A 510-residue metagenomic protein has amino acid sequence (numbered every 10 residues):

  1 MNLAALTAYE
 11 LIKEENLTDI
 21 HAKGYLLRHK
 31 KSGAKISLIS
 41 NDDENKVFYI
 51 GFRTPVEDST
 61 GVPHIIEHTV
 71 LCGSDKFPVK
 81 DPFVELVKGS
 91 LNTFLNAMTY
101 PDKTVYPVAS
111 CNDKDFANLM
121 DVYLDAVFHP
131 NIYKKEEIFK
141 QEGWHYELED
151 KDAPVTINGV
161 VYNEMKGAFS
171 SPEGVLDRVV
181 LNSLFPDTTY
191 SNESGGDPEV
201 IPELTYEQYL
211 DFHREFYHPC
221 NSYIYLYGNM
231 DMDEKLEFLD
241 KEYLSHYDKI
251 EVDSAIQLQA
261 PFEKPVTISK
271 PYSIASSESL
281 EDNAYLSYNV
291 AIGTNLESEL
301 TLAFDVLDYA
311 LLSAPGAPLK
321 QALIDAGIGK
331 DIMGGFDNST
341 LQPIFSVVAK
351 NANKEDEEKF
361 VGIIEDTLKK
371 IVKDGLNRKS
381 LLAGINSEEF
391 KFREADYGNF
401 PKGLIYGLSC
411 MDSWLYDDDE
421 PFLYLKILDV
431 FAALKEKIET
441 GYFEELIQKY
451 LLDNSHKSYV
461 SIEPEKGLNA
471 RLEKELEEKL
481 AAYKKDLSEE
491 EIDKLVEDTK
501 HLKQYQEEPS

Functional and structural regions predicted by a protein language model:
M1-D43: N- or domain-start disorder-to-order transition segments that initiate the globular core
N2-T7, P55, T69, G73-K76 (+5 more regions): Charge-rich, well-structured scaffold segments of protease-associated domains
K23-K30, V266-S277: Short acidic-hydrophobic surface loop/beta-edge motif
S37-I39, Y49-G51, P107: Short, conserved beta-strand segments within well-ordered enzyme catalytic domains that often line or immediately flank
E44-F48: Short, conserved catalytic-motif segment at the N-terminal edge
G51-G61: Short pre-active-site segment immediately N-terminal to the catalytic Zn-binding motif
T60-C72: Active-site recognition of the HExxH zinc-binding catalytic motif
